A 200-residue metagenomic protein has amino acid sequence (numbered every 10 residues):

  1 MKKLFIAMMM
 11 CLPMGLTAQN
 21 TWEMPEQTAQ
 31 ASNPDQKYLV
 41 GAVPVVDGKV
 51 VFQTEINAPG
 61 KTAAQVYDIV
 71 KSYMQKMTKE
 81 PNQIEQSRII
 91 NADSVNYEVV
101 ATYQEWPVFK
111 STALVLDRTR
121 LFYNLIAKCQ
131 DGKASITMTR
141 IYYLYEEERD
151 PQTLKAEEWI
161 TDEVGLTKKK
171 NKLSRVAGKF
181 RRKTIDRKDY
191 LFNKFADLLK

Functional and structural regions predicted by a protein language model:
M1-E23: Bacterial Sec-dependent N-terminal signal peptides
Q19-K200: Ser/Thr-rich, low-complexity intrinsically disordered terminal regions
